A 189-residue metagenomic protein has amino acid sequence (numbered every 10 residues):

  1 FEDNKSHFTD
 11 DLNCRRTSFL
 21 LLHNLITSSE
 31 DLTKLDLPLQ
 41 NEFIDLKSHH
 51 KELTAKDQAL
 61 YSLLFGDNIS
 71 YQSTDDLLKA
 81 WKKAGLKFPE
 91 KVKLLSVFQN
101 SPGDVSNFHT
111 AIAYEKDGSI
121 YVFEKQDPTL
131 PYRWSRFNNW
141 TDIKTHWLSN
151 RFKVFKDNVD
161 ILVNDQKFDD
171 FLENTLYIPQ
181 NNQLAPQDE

Functional and structural regions predicted by a protein language model:
F1-Q99, D104-N107, E115, S119-T129: Acidic/His-rich structured neighborhood in mature extracellular/periplasmic domains
I120-L130, W134-E189: Low-complexity, Gly/Ser/Thr/Pro-rich intrinsically disordered linker/tail segments
